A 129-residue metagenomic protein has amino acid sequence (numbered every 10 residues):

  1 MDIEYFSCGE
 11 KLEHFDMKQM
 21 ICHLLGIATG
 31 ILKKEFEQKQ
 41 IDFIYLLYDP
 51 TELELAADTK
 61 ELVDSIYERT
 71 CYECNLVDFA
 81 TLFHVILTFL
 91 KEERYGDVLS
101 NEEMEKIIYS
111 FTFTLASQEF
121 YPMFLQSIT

Functional and structural regions predicted by a protein language model:
M1-T129: Charged, terminal alpha-helix-loop-beta segments that serve as non-catalytic nucleic-acid engagement and/or assembly
